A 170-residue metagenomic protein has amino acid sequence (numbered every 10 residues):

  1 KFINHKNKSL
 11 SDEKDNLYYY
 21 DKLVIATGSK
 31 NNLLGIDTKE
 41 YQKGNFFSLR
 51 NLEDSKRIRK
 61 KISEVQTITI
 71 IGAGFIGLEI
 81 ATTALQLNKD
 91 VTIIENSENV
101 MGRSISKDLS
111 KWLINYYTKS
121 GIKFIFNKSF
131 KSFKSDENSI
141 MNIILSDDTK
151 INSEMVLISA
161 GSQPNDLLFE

Functional and structural regions predicted by a protein language model:
K1-K8, F126-S139: A conserved short coil-to-beta-strand element within the FAD-binding core of flavoproteins
K1-T67, I143-K150, M155-A160, P164-D166 (+1 more regions): FAD-binding core/adjacent interface of flavoenzyme oxidoreductases
K6, Q42-G44, K89, K119-K123 (+1 more regions): A short helix-to-beta-strand connector/capping loop
L34-I36, I80-A81, R103, S135 (+1 more regions): Short glycine-/acidic-enriched loop or helix-start segments at secondary-structure transitions that form or flank
R50-N51, I71-I76: Glycine-rich Rossmann-fold phosphate-binding loop(s) that bind the pyrophosphate of adenine dinucleotide cofactors
S63, K107-S110, I140-N142: Short low-complexity, flexible loop/linker segments enriched in glycine and/or proline with clustered acidic
T67, F75-F133: Rossmann-like dinucleotide-binding cores of NAD(P)H-dependent redox enzymes
